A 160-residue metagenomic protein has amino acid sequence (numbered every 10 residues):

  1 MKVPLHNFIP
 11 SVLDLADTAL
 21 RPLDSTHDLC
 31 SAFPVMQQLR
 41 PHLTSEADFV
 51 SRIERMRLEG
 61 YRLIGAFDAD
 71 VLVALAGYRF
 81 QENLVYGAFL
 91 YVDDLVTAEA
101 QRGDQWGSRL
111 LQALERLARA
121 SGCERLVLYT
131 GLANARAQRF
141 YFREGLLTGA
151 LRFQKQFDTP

Functional and structural regions predicted by a protein language model:
N7-F8, V12-G87, L111-A113, L117 (+1 more regions): Acetyl-CoA-dependent GNAT
R62, E124, L147: Short acidic/polar active-site loop segments enriched in Thr and Asp
G77, Y91, V96, V127 (+1 more regions): Conserved beta-strand segments that form the floor/walls of ligand-binding pockets within enzyme and binding domains
E82-V92, R102, T148-G149: A conserved beta-turn-beta hairpin within the catalytic core of GNAT-like acetyltransferases that forms part
T97, G103-R116, R143: Conserved acetyl-CoA-binding loop-helix of GNAT-fold acetyltransferases
A98, G131: Residue-level recognition of the GNAT/N-acetyltransferase active site
S108, A120, L132-L151, K155: Conserved active-site alpha-helix within GNAT-family acetyltransferase domains
L111, A118-T130: Conserved GNAT acetyl-CoA-binding A-motif
